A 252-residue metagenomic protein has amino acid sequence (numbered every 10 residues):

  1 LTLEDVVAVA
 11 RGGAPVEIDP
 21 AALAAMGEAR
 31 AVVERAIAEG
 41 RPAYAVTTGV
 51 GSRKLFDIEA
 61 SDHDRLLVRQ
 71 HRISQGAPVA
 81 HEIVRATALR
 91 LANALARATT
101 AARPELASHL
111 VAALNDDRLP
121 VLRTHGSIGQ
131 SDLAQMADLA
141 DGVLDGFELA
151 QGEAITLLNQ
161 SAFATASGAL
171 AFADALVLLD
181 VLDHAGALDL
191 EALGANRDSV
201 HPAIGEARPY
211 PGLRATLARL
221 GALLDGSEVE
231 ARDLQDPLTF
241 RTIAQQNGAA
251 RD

Functional and structural regions predicted by a protein language model:
L1-D252: Conserved, well-structured ligand/cofactor-binding cores
